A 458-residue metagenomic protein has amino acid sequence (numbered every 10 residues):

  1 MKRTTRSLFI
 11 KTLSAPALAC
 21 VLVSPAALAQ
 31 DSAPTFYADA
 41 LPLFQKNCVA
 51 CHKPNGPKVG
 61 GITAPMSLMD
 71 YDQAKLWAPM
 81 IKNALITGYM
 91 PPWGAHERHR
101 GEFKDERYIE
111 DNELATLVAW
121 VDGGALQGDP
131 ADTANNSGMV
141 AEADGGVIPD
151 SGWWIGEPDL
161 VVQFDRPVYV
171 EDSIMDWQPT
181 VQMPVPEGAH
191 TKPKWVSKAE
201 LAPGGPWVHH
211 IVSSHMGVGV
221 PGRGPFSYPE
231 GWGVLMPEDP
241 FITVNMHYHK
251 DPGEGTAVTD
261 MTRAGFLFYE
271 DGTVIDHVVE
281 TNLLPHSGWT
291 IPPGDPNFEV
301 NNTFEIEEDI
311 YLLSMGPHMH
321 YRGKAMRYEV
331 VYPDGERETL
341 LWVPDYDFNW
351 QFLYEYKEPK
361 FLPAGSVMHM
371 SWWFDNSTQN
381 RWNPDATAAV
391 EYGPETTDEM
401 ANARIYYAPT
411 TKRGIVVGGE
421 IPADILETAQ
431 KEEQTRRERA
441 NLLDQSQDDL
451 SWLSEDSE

Functional and structural regions predicted by a protein language model:
M1-I10: N-terminal secretory signal peptides that target proteins for export/translocation
K11-P25: Bacterial N-terminal signal peptides
L22, L28, L450-L453: Hydrophobic/aromatic hotspots within intrinsically disordered, low-complexity regions
L28-P186, T191, K198, G204 (+2 more regions): Aromatic- and Gly/Pro-enriched helix-to-coil junctions and flexible linker segments
M69-Y89, W382-A388, T411-V417, P422-I425: Extended, polar beta-sheet/loop recognition surfaces of beta-rich domains that mediate binding to diverse ligands
W120, G146-R413: His-enriched metal-coordination microenvironments in redox/metal-binding proteins
G414-L443: Glycine- and charge-enriched low-complexity intrinsically disordered segments
L442-E458: Long, low-complexity, intrinsically disordered segments
